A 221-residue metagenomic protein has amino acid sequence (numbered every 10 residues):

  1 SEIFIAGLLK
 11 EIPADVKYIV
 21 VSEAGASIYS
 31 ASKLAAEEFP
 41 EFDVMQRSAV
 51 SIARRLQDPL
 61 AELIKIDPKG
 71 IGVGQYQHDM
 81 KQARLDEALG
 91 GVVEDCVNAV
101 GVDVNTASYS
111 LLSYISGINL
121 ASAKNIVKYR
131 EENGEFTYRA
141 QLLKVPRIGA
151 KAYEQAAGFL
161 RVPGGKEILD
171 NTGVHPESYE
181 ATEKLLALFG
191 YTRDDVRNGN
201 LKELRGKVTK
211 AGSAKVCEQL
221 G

Functional and structural regions predicted by a protein language model:
S1-G90: Phosphate- and other anionic-substrate recognition elements at nucleic-acid/protein interfaces
A36-F39, D79-V93, Q155-R161, K210-Q219: Short, charged low-complexity intrinsically disordered segments located at boundaries of structured domains
D58-Y129: Charge-patterned, long linear interaction tracts outside catalytic cores
A99-G221: Accessory alpha-helical DNA-binding modules that contact the DNA backbone or grooves
